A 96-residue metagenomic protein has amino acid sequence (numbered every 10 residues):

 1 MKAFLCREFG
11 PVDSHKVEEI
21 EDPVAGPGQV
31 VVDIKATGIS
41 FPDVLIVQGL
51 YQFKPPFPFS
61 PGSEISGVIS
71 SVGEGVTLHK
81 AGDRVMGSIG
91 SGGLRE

Functional and structural regions predicted by a protein language model:
M1-K2: Extreme N-terminal starter segment of soluble prokaryotic enzymes
R7-S14: Extracellular beta-rich ligand/substrate-recognition surface
P11, I20-S66: N-terminal glycine-rich beta->alpha transition that marks the start or flank of a dinucleotide-binding site
S66-S91: A glycine-/small-residue-rich N-terminal strand-loop-strand element that serves as the cofactor-binding glycine loop
G92-E96: Short, Lys/Arg- and Gly-enriched loop/turn segments at beta-strand edges
